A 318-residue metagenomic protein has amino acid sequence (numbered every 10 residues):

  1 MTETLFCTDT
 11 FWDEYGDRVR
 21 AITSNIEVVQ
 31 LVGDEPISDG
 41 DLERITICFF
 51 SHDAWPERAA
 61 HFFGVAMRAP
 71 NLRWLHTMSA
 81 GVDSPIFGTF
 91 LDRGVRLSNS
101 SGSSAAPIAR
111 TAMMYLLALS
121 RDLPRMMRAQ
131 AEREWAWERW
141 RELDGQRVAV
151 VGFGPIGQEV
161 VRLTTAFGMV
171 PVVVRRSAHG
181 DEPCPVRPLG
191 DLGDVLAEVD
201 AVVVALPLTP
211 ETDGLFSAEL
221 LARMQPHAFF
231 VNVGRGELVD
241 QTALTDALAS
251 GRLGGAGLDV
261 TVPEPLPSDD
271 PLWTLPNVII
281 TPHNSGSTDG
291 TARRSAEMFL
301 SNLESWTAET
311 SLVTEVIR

Functional and structural regions predicted by a protein language model:
M1-P56: N-terminal glycine-/charge-rich "phosphate-binding" loop or analogous flexible N-terminal tail
T46-M127: Phosphate/diphosphate ligand-binding glycine-rich loop within oxidoreductases
F62-N71, G88-D92, L221-P226, A247-G251 (+1 more regions): Short, conserved loop/helix-junction motifs that constitute active-site signature segments in enzyme catalytic cores
L97, H227, V233-R318: Rossmann-like dinucleotide-binding domain for NAD(H)/NADP(H)
A109-R125, A166-M169, E297-T310: Oxidoreductase and adenylate-handling cofactor-binding alpha/beta cores
M126-E159: Glycine-rich NAD(P)-binding loop of Rossmann-like domains
A166-E182: NAD(P)-binding Rossmann-fold cofactor-contacting core
S177-P271: Rossmann-like adenosine-cofactor binding region
